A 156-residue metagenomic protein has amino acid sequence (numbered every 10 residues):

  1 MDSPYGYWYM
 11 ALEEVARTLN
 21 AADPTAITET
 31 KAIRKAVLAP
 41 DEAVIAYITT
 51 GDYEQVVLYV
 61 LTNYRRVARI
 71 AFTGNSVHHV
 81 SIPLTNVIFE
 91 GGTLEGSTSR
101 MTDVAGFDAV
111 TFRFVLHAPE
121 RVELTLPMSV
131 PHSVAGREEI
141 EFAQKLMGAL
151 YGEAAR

Functional and structural regions predicted by a protein language model:
M1-V60: Anionic N-terminal interaction surfaces
D2, A109-F114: Short, functional N-terminal and low-complexity linear motifs
R17, S129-R156: Terminal and domain-flanking low-complexity segments
R34-A39, I82, A118-L124: Surface-exposed loop/turn elements that mediate protein-protein interactions on large endomembrane-trafficking
A39, E90, H132-G136: A generic structural micro-environment signature that highlights single residues at secondary-structure boundaries
Y47-T111, G148-A149, E153-R156: Phosphoinositide-binding peripheral membrane targeting modules
F112-E139: Canonical phosphoinositide-binding patch of PH/PH-like domains
